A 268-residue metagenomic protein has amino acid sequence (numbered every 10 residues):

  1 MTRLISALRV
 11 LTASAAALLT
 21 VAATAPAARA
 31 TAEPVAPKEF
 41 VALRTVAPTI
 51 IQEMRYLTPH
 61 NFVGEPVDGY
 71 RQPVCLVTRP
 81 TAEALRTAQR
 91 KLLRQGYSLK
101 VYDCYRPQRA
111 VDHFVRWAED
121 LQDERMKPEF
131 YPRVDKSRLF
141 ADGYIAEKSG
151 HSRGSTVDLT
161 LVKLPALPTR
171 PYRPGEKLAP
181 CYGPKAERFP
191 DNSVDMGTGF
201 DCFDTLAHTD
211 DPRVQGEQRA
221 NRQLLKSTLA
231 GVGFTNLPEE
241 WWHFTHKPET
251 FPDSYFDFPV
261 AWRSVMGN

Functional and structural regions predicted by a protein language model:
M1-A32: Secretory targeting and sorting signals
A27-C104, Q108-P238, E249-N268: Extracytoplasmic cell-surface/polysaccharide-interacting catalytic and binding patches
F244: Conserved metal-phosphate-binding beta-hairpin within the catalytic cores of diverse ATP-dependent phosphoryl-transfer
